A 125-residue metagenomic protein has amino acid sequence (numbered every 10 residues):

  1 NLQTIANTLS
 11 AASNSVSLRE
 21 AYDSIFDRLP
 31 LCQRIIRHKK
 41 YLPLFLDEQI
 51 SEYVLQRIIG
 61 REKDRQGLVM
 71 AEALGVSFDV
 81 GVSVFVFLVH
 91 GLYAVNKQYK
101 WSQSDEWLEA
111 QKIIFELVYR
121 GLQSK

Functional and structural regions predicted by a protein language model:
N1-S13, F45, Q49, Y53-E62: Alpha-helical DNA-contacting segments of helix-turn-helix folds
N7-Y41: Hydrophobic alpha-helical connector segments
L9-V16, K39-F45, M70-A73, Y99-Q103: Secondary-structure edge/capping motif, primarily at the C-terminal ends of alpha-helices and the immediately following
N14-S24, D47, S51, S77-G81 (+1 more regions): Residue-level recognition of alpha-helical structural elements
D27, E48-G75, D79-V86, H90 (+1 more regions): Amphipathic alpha-helical packing segments from all-alpha helical-bundle domains
R34-R37, Y41-L42, L55-G67, F115-E116 (+1 more regions): Basic/polar phosphate-binding segments, predominantly the helix-turn-helix DNA-binding elements of transcriptional
G67-E72, K97-K125: C-terminal peripheral helix-coil segments that are non-catalytic and often amphipathic
V89-K97: Short, amphipathic alpha-helical segments that act as regulatory/interfacial helices in nucleotide-processing proteins
